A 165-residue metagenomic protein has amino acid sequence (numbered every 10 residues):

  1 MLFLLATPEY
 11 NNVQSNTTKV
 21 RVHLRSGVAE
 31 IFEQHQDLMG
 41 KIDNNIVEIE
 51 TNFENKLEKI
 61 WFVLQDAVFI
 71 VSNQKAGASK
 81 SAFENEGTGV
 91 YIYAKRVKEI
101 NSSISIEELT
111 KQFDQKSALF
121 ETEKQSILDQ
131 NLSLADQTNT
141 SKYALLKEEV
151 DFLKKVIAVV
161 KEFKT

Functional and structural regions predicted by a protein language model:
M1-N11: Eukaryotic proteins' extreme N-terminal regulatory segments
E9, V13-Q112, L119: Compact, glycine-rich, soluble single-domain proteins
I104-T165: Charge/polar-rich, low-complexity and marginally structured segments
